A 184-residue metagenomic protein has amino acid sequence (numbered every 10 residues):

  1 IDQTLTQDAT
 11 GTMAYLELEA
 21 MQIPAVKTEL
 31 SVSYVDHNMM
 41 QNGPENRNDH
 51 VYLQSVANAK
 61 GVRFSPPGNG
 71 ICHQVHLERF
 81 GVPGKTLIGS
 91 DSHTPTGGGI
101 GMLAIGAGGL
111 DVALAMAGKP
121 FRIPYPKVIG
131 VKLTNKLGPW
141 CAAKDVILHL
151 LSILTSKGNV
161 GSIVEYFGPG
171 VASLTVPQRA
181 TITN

Functional and structural regions predicted by a protein language model:
I1-N184: Fe-S-dependent hydro-lyases/dehydratases of central metabolism
